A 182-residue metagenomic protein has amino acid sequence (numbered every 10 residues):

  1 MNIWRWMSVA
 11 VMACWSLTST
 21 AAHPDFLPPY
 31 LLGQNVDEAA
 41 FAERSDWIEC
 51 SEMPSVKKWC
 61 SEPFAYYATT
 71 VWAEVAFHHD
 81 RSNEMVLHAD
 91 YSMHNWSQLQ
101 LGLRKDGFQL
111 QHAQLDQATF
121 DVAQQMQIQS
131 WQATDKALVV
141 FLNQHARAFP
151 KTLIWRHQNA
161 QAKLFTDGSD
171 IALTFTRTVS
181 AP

Functional and structural regions predicted by a protein language model:
M1-M7: Bacterial N-terminal signal peptides that target proteins for export
S8-S16: Bacterial N-terminal signal peptides
L17-S130, F165-P182: Short helix/turn-capping signatures at newly exposed starts of structured segments
A68, A146-A148, H157: Short solvent-exposed loop/turn micro-motifs enriched in small/polar/acidic residues
A113-L153: Mixed-charge, low-complexity intrinsically disordered segments
K151-F165: Low-complexity, intrinsically disordered Gly/Pro/Thr-rich segments
